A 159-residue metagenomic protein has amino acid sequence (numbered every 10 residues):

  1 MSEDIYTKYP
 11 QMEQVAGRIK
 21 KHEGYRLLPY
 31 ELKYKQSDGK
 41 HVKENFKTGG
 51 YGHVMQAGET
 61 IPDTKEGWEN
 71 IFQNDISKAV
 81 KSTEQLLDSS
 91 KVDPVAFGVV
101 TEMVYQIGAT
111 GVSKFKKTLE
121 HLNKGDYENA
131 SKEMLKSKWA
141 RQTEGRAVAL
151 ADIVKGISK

Functional and structural regions predicted by a protein language model:
M1-Y30, Q36-D38, H53, A57-G58 (+5 more regions): Long, amphipathic alpha-helical surface segments
V15, K43-N45, A96: Residues that flank catalytic or metal-binding motifs in active/ligand-binding sites
H41-M55: Short N-terminal mixed-charge amphipathic segments
T48-G52, G98-Y105, T118-N123: Amphipathic alpha-helical segments that form the core helices of the histone-fold
T83-L86: Conserved, well-structured interaction surfaces
S89-M103, S113: Mid-chain, well-packed structural core segment of small domains
